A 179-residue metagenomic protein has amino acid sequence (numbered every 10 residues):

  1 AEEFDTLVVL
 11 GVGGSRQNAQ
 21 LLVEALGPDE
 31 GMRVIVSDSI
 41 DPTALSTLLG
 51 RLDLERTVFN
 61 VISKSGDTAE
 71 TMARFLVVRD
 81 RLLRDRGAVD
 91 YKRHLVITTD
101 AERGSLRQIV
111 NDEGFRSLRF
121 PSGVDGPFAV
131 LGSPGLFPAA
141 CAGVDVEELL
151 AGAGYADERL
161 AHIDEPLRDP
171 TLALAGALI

Functional and structural regions predicted by a protein language model:
E2-I163: Glycine-rich phosphate-binding loops that contact phosphosugars or nucleotide phosphates
H162-I179: C-terminal and late-domain segments of enzyme folds
